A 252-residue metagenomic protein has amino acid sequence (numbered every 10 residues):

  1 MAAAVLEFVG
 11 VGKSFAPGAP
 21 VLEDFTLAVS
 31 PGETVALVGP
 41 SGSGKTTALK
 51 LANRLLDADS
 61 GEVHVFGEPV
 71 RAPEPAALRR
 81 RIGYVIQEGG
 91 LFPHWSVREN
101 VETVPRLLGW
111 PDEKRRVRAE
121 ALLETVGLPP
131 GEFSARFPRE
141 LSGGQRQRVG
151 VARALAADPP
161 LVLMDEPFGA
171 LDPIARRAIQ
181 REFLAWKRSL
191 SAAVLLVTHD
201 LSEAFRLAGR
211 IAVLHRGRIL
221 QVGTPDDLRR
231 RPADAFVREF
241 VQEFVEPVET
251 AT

Functional and structural regions predicted by a protein language model:
V38-P40: The feature captures the beta-strand-to-loop junction immediately N-terminal to the Walker
N53: Helix-to-loop junction immediately C-terminal to a conserved catalytic motif
P69-G83, L107, D112, L228-P232: ABC ATPase NBD coupling module
R136-L141, Q145: Conserved ABC ATPase signature
D158: Conserved catalytic motifs of ABC-family nucleotide-binding domains
V222-G223, R231: ABC ATPase "signature
